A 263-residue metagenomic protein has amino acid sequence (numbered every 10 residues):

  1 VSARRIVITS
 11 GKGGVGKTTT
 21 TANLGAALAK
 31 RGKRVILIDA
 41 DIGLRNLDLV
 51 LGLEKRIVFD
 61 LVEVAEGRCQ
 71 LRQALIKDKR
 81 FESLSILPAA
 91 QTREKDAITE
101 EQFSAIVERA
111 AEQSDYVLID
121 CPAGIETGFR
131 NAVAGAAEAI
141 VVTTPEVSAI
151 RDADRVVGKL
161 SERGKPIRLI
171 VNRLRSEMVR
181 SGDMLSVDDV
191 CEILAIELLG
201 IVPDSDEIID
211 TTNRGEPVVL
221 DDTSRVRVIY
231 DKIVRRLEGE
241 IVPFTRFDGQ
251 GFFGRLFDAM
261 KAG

Functional and structural regions predicted by a protein language model:
V1-A3: Phosphate-binding P-loop
R5, I86, L198-I201: Conserved beta-strand scaffold positions in the cores of enzyme catalytic domains, especially in NTP/NDP-utilizing
R5-Q70, Y116: Walker A/P-loop NTP-binding active-site region of P-loop NTPases, recognizing the glycine-rich GxxxxGKT/S
S10, D39, P88-Q91, C121 (+1 more regions): Flexible glycine-/small-residue-rich
A40-E112, D210-V219: P-loop/Walker-type NTP enzyme "switch/lid" segment
E101-A105, R109-E112, Y116-D210: Conserved catalytic-core segment of NTP-binding enzymes
R214-G263: NTP-binding/hydrolysis catalytic cores, primarily Walker-type P-loop NTPases
